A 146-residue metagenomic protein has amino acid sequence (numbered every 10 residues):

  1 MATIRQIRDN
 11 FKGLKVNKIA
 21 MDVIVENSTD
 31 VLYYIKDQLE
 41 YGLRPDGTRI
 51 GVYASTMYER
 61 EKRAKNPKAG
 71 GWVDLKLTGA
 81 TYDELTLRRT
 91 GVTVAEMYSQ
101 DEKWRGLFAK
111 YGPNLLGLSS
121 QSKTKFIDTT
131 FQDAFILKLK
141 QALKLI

Functional and structural regions predicted by a protein language model:
M1-I146: Short, Lys/Arg-rich flexible segments
